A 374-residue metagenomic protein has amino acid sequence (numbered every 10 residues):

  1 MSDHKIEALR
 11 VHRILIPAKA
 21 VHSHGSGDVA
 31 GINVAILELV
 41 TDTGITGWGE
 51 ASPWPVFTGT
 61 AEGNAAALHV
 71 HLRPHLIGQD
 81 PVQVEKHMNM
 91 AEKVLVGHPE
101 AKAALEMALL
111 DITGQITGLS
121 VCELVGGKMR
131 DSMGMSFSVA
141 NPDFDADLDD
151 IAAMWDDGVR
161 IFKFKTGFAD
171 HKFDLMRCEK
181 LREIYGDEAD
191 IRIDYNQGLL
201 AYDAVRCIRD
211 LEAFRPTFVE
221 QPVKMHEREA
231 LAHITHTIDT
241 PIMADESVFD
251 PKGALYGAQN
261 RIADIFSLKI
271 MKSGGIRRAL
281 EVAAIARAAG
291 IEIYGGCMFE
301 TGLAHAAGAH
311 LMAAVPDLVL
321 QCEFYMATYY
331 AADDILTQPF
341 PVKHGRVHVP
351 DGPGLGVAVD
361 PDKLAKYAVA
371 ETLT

Functional and structural regions predicted by a protein language model:
M1-T43, S52-F57, T328-D333: Structured beta-strand/loop patches that form or line metal/cofactor-binding pockets in enzymes
D3-R10, V40-I116: Metal- or metallocofactor-binding catalytic centers and their adjacent structured scaffolds across diverse enzyme
I6, L37, G44, L72 (+10 more regions): Conserved, mostly hydrophobic/aromatic
G47-G49, M133-V139, F162-F164, A189-Y195 (+5 more regions): Hydrophobic faces of well-ordered beta-strands that scaffold small-molecule active sites in alpha/beta enzyme cores
A67, P74, R215, H226-M243 (+1 more regions): Shared catalytic-loop signature of beta/alpha-barrel
M107-V139: Glycine-rich, aromatic-flanked loop segments that form ligand/cofactor-binding clefts across common enzyme folds
G126-I238: Metal-dependent enolase-superfamily TIM-barrel catalytic cores that perform enediolate-based chemistry
Y330-T374: C-terminal extensions of enzymes
